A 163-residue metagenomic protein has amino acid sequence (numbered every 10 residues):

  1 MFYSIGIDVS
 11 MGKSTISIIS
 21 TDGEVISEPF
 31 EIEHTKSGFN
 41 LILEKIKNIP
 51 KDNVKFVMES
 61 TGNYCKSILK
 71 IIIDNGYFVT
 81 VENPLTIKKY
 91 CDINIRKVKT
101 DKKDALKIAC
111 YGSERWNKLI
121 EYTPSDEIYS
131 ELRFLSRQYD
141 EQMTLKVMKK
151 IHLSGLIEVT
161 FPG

Functional and structural regions predicted by a protein language model:
M1-T21, I108, Q142: Gly/Thr-rich phosphate-binding beta-strand-loop-beta motif of the actin/hexokinase/Hsp70
M11, G62, T86: Short, glycine/acidic-enriched loop or turn micro-motifs at the edges of active sites
M11-S37: Short glycine-rich, Thr/Ser-proximal phosphate-binding strand/loop in the N-terminal lobe of ATP-dependent enzymes
S37-K55: Short, basic/hydrophobic alpha-helical segments
N53-Y64: Short glycine-rich phosphate-binding loop at a beta-alpha junction
I73: Anion (oxyanion) recognition and catalysis
V79-T80: Hydrophobic beta-strand scaffold residues
P84-G163: Long, charge-rich intrinsically disordered scaffolds of nucleic-acid metabolism proteins
